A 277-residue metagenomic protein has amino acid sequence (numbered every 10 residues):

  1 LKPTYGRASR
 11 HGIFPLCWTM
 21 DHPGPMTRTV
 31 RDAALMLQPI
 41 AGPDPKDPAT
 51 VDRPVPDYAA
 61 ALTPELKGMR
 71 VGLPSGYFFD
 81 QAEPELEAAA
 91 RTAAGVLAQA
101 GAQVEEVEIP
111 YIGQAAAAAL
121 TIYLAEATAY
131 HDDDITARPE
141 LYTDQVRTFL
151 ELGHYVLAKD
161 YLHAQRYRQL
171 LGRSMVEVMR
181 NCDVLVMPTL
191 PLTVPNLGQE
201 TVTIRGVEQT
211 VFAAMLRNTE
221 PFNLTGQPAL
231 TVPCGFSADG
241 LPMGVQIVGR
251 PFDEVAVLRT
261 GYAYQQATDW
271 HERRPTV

Functional and structural regions predicted by a protein language model:
L1-D80, R91-A100, V156, Y161-L162 (+2 more regions): Structural helix-boundary/capping segments
D32, I40, S75-F78, I109-G113 (+2 more regions): Glycine-rich beta-alpha junction loops
D47-V55, M69-R70, P74-G76, V107-T121 (+1 more regions): Flexible, acidic loop-helix segments that line cofactor/substrate-binding pockets
F79, I112-A115, H131-L224, E272-T276: Serine-dependent amide/ester hydrolase catalytic core
A82-E83, A116, P195-G198, L241 (+1 more regions): Short glycine-/acidic-enriched loop or helix-start segments at secondary-structure transitions that form or flank
E87, L120, L124, Q165-R168: Amphipathic, non-transmembrane alpha-helical scaffold segments
E87-R91, L124, M215, G261: Amphipathic alpha-helical segments in well-structured domains
A118-Y123, T201-T203, V245-I247: Short low-complexity, flexible loop/linker segments enriched in glycine and/or proline with clustered acidic
